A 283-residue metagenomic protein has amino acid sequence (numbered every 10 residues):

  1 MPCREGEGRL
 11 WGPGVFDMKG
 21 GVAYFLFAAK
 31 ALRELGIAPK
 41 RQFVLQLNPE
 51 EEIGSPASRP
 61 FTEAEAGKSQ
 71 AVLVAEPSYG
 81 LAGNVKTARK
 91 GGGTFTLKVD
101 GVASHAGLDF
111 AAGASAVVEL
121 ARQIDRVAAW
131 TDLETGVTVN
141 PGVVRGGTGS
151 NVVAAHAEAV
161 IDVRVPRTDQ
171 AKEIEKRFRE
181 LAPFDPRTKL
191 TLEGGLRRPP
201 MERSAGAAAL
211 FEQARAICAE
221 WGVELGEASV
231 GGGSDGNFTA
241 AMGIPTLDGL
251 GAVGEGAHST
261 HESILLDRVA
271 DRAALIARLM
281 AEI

Functional and structural regions predicted by a protein language model:
M1-L47, T260, L265, A270-D271: Active-site metal-coordination/substrate-binding segment of hydrolases, especially metallo-dependent peptidases
C3-R4, D17, G36-A38, E63-G67 (+3 more regions): Solvent-exposed alpha-helices and their adjacent loops that cap or buttress functional pockets in soluble metabolic
E7, P39-F43, G67-Q70, G93-T94 (+1 more regions): Short coil/turn connectors at secondary-structure junctions
G12-F16, N48, A106-A114: Flexible, glycine/proline-enriched loop segments at strand-loop-helix junctions that form or flank small-ligand binding
V44-A57: Gly/Ser-rich oxyanion-binding loop with an adjacent helix/lid that shapes the negatively charged ligand pocket
S58-E63, G146: Distinct, well-ordered alpha-helical segments
T62-Y79: A glycine-rich helix N-cap at a beta->alpha junction
P77-G80, T87, G93-I283: Metal-dependent amide/peptide-bond hydrolase catalytic core, centered on the "pita-bread" metallohydrolase fold
